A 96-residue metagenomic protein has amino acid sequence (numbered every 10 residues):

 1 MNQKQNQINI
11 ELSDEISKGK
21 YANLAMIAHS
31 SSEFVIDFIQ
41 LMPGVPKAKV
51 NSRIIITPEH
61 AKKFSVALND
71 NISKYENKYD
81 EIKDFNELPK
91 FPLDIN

Functional and structural regions predicted by a protein language model:
M1-E59, K63-S73, N77-N96: N-terminal intrinsically disordered, cationic/polar leader segments that include organellar targeting peptides
